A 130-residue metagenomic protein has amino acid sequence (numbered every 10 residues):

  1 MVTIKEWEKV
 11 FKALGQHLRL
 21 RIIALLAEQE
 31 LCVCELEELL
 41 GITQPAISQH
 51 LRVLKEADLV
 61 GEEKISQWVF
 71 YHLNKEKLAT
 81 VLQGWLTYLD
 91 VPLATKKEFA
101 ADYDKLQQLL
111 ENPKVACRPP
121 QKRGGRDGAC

Functional and structural regions predicted by a protein language model:
M1-T3, E56, E76-C130: C-terminal regulatory/oligomerization modules of transcriptional regulators
K5-A46, W68-L78: N-terminal helix-turn-helix DNA-binding core of bacterial DNA-binding proteins
H17, C32, V60, V115-A116: A general structural signal for well-ordered secondary-structure junctions
E38, Q49, K55-E56: Alpha-helical residues within the helix-turn-helix
E56-I65, H72-L73: Beta-hairpin "wing" of winged helix-turn-helix
